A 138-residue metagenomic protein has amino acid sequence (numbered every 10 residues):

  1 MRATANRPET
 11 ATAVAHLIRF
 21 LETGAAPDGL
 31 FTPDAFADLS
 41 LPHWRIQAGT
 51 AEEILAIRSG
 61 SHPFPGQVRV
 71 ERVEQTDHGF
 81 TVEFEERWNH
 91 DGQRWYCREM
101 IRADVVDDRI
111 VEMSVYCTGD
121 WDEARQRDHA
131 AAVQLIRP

Functional and structural regions predicted by a protein language model:
R2-A5, S59-P138: A beta-strand edge to alpha-helix "cap/lid" segment located at domain peripheries
R2-D34: Short acidic-aromatic low-complexity motifs
V14-L17, L21, F31, I54-R58 (+2 more regions): Hydrophobic alpha-helical core bundles mediating ligand binding, dimerization, or RNAP-core interactions
L17, A26-D28, A35, I54 (+3 more regions): Hydrophobic pocket/interface hotspot
A26-D77: A solvent-exposed, acidic/Ser-Thr-rich amphipathic alpha-helical stretch
